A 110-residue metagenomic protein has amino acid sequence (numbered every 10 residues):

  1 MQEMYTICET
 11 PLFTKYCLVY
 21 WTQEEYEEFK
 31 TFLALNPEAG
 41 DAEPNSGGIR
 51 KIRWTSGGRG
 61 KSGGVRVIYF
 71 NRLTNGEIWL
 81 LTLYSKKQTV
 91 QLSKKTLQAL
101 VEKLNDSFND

Functional and structural regions predicted by a protein language model:
M1-E24: Arg/Lys-rich, positively charged N-terminal/basic patches that mediate binding to nucleic acids
T6, T14, K51-R53, N109-D110: Localized chelating/binding microdomains that coordinate divalent metal ions or stabilize phosphate-bearing
E9, E25, F29, K61-G64 (+3 more regions): Amphipathic alpha-helical interface surfaces
L12, W21-D41: Compact soluble domain cores
N36, G47-R50, L100: Juxtamembrane/interface motifs at transmembrane-helix termini
E43-T82, Q88: Basic/aromatic recognition patch in beta-strand/loop cores that engages polyanionic ligands
N71-D110: Enriched for short, Lys/Arg-rich terminal
